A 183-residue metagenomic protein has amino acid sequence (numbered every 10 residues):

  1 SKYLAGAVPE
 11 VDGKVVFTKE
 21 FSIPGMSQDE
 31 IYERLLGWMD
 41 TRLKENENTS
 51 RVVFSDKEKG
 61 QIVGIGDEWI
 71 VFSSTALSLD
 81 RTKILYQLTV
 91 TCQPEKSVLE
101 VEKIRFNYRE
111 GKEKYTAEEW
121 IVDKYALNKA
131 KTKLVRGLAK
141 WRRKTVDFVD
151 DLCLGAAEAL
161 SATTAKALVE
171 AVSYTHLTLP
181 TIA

Functional and structural regions predicted by a protein language model:
S1-V172: Ser/Thr-rich, low-complexity intrinsically disordered terminal regions
T175-T181: Conserved small/polar residues in nucleotide/adenosyl-binding loops
